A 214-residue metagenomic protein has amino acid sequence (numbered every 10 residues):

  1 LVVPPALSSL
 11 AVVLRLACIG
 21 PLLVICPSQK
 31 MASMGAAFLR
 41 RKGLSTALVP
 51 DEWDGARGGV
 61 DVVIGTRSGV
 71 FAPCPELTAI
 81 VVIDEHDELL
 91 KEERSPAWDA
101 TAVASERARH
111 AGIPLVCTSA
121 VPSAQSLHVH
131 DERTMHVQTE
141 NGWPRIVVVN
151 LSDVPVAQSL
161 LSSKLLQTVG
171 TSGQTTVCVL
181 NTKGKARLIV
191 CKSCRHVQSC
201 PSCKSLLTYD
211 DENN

Functional and structural regions predicted by a protein language model:
L1-M34, P50: Glycine-rich P-loop/Walker A and Walker A-like loops and their local beta1-loop-alpha1 context in P-loop NTPases
L1-S9, E106-H110, P114-S193: Conserved interdomain linker/interface between the two RecA-like ATPase lobes of SF2 helicase motors
L23-I25, V63-G65, V81, V177-V179: Structural motif
S33-M34, A72-P73, L89-K91, A124-V129 (+1 more regions): Switch/connector loops and helix/strand junctions flanking conserved nucleotide-binding motifs in nucleotide-processing
S33-P75: Conserved motor-coupling elements within RecA-like helicase/translocase cores
D61, R67-V116: SF2 helicase catalytic motif II
C191, C200-C203, N214: Short cysteine-rich clusters marking metal-coordination/redox-active sites
H196-S199, T208: Short functional micro-motifs and their immediate structural scaffolds
